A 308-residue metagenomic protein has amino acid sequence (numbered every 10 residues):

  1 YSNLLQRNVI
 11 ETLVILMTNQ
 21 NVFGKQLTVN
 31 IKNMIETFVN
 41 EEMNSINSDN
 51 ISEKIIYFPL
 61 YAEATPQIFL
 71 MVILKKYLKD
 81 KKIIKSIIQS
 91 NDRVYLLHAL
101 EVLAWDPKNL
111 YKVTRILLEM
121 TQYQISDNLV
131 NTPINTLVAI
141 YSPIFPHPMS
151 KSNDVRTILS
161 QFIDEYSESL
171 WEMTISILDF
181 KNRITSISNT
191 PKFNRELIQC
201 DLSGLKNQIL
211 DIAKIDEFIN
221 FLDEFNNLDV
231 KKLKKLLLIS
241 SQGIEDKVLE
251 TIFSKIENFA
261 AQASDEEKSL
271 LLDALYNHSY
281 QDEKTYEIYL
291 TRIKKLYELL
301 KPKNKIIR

Functional and structural regions predicted by a protein language model:
Y1-R308: Non-catalytic all-alpha helical scaffold/repeat segments
